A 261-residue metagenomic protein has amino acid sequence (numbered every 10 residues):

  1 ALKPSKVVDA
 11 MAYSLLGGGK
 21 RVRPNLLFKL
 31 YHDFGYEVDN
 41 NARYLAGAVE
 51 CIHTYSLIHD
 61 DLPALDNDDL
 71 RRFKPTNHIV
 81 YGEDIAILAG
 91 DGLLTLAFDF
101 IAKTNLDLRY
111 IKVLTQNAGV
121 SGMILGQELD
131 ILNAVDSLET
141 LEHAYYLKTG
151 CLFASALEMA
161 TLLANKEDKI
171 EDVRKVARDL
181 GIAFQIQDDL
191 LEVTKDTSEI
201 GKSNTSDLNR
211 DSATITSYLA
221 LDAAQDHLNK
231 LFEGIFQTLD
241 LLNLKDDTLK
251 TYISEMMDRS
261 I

Functional and structural regions predicted by a protein language model:
K3-L239, L244-M257: Mg2+-dependent prenyl diphosphate-binding active-site environment of isoprenoid biosynthetic enzymes
